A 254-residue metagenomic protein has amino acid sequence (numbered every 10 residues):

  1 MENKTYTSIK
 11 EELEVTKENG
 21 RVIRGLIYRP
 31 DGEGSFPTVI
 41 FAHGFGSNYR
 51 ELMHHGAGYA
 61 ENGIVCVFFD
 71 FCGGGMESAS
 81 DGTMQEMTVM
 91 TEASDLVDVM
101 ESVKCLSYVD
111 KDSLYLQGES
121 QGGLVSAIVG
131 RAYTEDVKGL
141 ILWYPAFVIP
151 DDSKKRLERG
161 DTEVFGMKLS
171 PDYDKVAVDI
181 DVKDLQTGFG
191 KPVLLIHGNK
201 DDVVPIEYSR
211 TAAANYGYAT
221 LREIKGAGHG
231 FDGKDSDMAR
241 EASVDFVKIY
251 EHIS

Functional and structural regions predicted by a protein language model:
M1-G32: N-terminal cap/lid segment of alpha/beta-hydrolase-fold proteins
F45-G58: The serine-hydrolase catalytic nucleophile loop
E51, Q85-L106: Alpha/beta-hydrolase active-site loop
Y59-A79: Conserved alpha/beta-hydrolase
I128-D172: Hydrolase active-site cap/lid region
G188-F189, L195-H197, D201: Short beta-strand/loop motif that positions the catalytic acidic residue of the alpha/beta-hydrolase fold
K191, P205-A214: Short alpha-helix in the alpha/beta-hydrolase fold that links the catalytic acid
A227-A239: Catalytic histidine-centered segment of alpha/beta-hydrolase-like enzymes
